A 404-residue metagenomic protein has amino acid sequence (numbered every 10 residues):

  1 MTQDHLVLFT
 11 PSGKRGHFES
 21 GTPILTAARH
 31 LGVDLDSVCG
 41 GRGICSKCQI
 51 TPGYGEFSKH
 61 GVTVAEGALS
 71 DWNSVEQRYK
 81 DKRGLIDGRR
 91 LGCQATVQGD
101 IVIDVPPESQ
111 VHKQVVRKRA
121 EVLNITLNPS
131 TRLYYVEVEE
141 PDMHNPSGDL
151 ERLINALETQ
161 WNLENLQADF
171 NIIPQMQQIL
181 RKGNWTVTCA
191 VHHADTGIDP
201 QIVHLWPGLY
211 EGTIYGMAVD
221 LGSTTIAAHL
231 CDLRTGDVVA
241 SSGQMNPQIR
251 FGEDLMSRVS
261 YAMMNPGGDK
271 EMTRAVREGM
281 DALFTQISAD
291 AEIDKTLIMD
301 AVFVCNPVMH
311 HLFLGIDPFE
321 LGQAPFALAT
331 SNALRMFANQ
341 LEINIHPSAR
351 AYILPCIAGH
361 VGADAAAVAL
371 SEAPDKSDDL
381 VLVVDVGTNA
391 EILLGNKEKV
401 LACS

Functional and structural regions predicted by a protein language model:
T2-K14: Eukaryote-biased recognition of intrinsically disordered, low-complexity regulatory segments
T2-Q3, N73, Q77-A218, S223 (+6 more regions): Nucleotide/phosphate-binding catalytic cleft detector across ATP-hydrolyzing and phosphate-transferring enzymes
P11-S12, G53-G55, V97-D100, D232-T235 (+1 more regions): Short acidic-glycine loop/turn motifs at beta-strand connectors
G13-T22: Short, contiguous acidic and Ser/Thr-rich linear segments
D34-V64, S70-E76, K80-D100: Local cysteine-cluster metal-coordination motifs and their immediate loop/turn environment, predominantly Fe-S cluster
G41-G43, V219-T225, L230-R234, N306 (+1 more regions): A short acidic Gly-Thr/Ser loop motif
C48-I50, I226-C231, G236, A390-G395 (+1 more regions): Short beta-strand scaffold segments in enzyme catalytic cores
L230-K270, S404: Short glycine-rich, Thr/Ser-proximal phosphate-binding strand/loop in the N-terminal lobe of ATP-dependent enzymes
